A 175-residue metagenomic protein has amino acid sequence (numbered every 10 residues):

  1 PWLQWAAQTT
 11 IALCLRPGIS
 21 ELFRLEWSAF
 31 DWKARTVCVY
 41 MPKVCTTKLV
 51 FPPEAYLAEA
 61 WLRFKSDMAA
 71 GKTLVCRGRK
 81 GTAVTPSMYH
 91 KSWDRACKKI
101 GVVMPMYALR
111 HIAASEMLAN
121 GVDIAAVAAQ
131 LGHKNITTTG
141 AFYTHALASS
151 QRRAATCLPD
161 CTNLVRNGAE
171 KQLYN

Functional and structural regions predicted by a protein language model:
P1, D31-K80, R95-K99, L164: Basic, alpha-helical nucleic-acid-contacting "clamp/cap" segments
P1-I19, F23, K33, K43-C45 (+2 more regions): Basic, Lys/Arg- and aromatic-enriched nucleic-acid-binding interface segment
P1-Q4, L13, R63-L74, R79-A83 (+2 more regions): Short, basic (Lys/Arg/His-rich) helix/loop patches that form interaction surfaces in the mid-to-C-terminal regions
P17-I19, W27, I124: Alpha-helix N-cap/start motif
R24, W32, A141-H145: Phosphate-coordinating loops and pocket residues in cytosolic domains that bind phosphorylated ligands
M41-C45, L131-C157: Catalytic-site neighborhood detector that most strongly recognizes the C-terminal catalytic loop/helix of tyrosine
L62, G78-K80, T156-N175: C-terminal secondary-structure termini that scaffold catalytic or DNA-interacting sites
